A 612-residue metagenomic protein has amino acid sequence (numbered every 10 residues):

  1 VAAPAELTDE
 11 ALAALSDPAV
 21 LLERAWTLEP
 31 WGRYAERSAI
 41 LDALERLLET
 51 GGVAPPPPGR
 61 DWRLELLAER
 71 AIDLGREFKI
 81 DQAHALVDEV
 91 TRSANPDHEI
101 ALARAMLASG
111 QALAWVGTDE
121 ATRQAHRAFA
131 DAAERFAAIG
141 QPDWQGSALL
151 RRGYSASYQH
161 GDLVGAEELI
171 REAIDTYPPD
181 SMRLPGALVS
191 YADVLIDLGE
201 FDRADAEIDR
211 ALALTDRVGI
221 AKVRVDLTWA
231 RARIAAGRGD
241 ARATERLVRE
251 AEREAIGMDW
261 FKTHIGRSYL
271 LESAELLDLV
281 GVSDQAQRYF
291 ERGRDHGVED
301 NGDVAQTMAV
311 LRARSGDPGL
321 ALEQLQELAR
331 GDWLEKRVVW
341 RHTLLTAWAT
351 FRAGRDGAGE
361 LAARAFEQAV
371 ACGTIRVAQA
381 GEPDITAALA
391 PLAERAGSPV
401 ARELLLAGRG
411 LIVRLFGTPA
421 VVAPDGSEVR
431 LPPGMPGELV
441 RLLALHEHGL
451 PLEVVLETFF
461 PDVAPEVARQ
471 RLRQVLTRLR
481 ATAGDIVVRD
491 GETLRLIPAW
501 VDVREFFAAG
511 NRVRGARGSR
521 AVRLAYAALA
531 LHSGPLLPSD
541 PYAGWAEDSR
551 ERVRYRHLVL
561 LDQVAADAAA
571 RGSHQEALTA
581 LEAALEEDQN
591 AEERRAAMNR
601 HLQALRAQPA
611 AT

Functional and structural regions predicted by a protein language model:
V1-A2, E10-L21, V53-L64, H98 (+9 more regions): Intrinsically disordered, charged and Pro/Gly-enriched terminal/linker segments that flank large helical-solenoid
V1-N95, A112-R127, A156-V164, D197-D202 (+3 more regions): Inter-helical turn/loop elements of alpha-helical hairpins
T8-D9, D42-A54, V87-P96, F129-Q141 (+8 more regions): Amphipathic alpha-helical segments of tetratricopeptide repeats
P18-Y34, W62-K79, A101-D119, W144-G161 (+8 more regions): Tandem amphipathic alpha-helical repeat scaffolds
R249, R253-E254, G266-Q285, E291-E394 (+2 more regions): Alpha-helical solenoid repeat scaffolds used for protein-protein interaction
A387, P391-F416: Intrinsically disordered or compositionally simple regulatory linkers and C-terminal tails in signal-transduction
S427-F459, L479, H557: Short amphipathic alpha-helical recognition elements used for nucleic-acid or partner binding across transcription
